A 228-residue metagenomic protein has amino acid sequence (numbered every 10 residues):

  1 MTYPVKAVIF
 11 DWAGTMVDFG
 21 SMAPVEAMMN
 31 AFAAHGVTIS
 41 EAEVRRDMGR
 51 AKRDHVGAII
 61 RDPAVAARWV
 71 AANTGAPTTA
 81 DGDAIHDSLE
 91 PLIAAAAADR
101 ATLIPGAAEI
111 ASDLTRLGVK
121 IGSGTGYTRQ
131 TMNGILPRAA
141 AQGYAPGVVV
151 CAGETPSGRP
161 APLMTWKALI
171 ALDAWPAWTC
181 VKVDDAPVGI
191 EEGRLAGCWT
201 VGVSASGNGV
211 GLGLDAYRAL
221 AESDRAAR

Functional and structural regions predicted by a protein language model:
M1-A7, A108-T115, T128-R228: Asp-based, Mg2+/Mn2+-dependent phosphohydrolase catalytic module
Y3-L117, Q130-N133: N-terminal helical cap/lid subdomain that shapes the substrate entry/recognition surface in HAD-like hydrolases
T15, T125, G189: Ser/Thr-glycine-rich phosphate-binding loops at phosphate-binding pockets of nucleotides, nucleotide cofactors
T38, K120, W199: Residue-level detector of anion-binding/catalytic polar loops
D47-R50, S123-G126, D184: Conserved residues at beta->alpha junctions
D99-R100, G124, S157: Glycine- and other small-residue-rich loops at beta-strand/loop junctions that grip anionic moieties
L117-S123: Terminal domain-start segments
